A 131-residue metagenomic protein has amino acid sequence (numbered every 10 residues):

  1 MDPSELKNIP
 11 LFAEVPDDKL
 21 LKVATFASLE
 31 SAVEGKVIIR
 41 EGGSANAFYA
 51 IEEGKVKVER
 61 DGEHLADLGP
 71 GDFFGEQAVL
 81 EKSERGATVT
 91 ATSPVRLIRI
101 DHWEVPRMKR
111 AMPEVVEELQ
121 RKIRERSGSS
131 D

Functional and structural regions predicted by a protein language model:
D2, K19-K22, E84-G86, H102-D131: A small-molecule sensor/coupling module
P3-D61, L68-P70: Regulatory nucleotide-sensing modules
I51, D61, K82-S83, T90-T92: A short, compositionally biased micro-patch
V58, E76-Q77, A87-A91, R107-M108: Short beta-strand His + acidic residue motifs that chelate non-heme Fe in jelly-roll/DSBH and cupin folds
L68-G69, Q77-A78, M108-M112: A short, polar/proline- and glycine-enriched secondary-structure boundary/capping micro-motif
P94-E104: A short hydrophobic beta-strand segment most commonly corresponding to one strand of the jelly-roll/cupin
